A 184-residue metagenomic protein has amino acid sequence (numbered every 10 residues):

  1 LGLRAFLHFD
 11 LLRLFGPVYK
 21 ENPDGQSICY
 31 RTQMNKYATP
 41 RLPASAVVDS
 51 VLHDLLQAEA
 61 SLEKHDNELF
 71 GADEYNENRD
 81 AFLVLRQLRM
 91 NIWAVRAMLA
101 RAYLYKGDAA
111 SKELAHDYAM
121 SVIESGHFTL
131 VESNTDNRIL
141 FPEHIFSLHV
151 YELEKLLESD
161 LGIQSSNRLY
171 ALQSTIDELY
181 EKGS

Functional and structural regions predicted by a protein language model:
L1-L3, F9-S184: Structured, solvent-exposed acidic/aromatic patches
